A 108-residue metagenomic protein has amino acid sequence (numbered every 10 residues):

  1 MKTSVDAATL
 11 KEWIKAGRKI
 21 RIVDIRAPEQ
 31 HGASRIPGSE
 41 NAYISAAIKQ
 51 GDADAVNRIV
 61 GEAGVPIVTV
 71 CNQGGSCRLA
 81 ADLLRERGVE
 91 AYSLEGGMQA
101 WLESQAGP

Functional and structural regions predicted by a protein language model:
M1-R21, P28-P66, G75-P108: Rhodanese-like catalytic fold shared by cysteine-dependent sulfurtransferases and DSP/PTP-type phosphatases
T69-C71: Short, surface-exposed ligand- or partner-binding patches at beta-edge/loop junctions that are enriched in aromatics
